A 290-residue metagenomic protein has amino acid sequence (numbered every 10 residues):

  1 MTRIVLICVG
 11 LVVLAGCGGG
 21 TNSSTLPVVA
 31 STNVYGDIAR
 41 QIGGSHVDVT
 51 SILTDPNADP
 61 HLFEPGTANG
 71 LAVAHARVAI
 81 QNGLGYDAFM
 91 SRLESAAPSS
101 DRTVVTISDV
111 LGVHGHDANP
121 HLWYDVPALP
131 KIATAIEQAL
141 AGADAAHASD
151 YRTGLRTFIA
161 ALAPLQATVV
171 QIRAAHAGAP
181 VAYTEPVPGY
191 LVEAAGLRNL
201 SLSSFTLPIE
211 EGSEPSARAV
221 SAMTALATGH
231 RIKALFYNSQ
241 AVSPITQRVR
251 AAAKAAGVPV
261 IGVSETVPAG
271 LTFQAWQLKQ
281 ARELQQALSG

Functional and structural regions predicted by a protein language model:
V5-G16: Bacterial N-terminal signal peptides
C17-G290: Extracytoplasmic metal-acquisition and chelation regions
